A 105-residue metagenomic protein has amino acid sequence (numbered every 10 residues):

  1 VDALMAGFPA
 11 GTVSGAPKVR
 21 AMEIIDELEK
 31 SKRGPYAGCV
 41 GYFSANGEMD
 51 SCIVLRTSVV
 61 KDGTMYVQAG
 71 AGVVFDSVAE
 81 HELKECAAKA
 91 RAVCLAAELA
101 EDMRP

Functional and structural regions predicted by a protein language model:
V1-P105: Conserved hydrophobic core element of enzyme catalytic domains
